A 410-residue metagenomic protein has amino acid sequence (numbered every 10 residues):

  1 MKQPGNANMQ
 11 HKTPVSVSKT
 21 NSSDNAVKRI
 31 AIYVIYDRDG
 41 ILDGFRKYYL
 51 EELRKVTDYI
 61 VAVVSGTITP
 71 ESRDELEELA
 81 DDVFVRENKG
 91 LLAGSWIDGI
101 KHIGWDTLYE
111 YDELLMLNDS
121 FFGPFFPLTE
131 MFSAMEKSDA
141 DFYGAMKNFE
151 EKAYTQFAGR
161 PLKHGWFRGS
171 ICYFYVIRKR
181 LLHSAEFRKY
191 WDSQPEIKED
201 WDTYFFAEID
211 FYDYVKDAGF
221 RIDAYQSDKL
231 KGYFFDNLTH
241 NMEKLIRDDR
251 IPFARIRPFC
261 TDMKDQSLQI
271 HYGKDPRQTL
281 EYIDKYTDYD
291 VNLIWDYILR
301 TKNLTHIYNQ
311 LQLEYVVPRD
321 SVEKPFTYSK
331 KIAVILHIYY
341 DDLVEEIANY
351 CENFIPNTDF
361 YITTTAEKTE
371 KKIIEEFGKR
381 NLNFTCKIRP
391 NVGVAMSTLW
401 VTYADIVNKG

Functional and structural regions predicted by a protein language model:
G5-G410: ER/Golgi luminal nucleotide-sugar-dependent glycosyltransferases, focusing on the catalytic module
